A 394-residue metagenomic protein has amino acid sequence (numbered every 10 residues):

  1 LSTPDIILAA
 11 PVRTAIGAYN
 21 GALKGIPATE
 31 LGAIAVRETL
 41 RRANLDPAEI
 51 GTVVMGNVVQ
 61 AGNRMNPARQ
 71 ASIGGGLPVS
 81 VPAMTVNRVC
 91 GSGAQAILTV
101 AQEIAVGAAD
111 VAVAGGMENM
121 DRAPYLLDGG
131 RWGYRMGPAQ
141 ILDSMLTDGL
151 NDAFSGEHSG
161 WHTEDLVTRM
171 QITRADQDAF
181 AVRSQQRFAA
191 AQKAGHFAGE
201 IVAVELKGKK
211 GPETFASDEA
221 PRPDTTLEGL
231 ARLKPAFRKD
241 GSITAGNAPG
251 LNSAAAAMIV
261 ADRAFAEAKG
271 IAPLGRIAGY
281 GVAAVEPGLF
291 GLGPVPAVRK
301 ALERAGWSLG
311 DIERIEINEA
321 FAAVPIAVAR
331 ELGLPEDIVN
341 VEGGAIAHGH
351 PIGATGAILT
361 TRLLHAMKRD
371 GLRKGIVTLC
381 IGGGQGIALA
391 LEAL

Functional and structural regions predicted by a protein language model:
L1-A28, T226-L292, P296, E303-R304 (+4 more regions): Condensing-enzyme catalytic core mediating Claisen C-C bond formation in acyl metabolism
L1-N63, P67-G75, V79-P82, H162-R174 (+4 more regions): Conserved active-site "lid/cap" helical segment
I7, V12-T14, G25-I26, L31-I34 (+4 more regions): N-terminal extracellular/periplasmic Venus flytrap/periplasmic-binding protein-like
N57-V111, A153-W161, D224-G250, E331-L359 (+2 more regions): Conserved catalytic cysteine-centered active-site region of acyl-thioester-dependent Claisen-condensing enzymes
R88-E118, V167-H196, A257-A264, R330 (+2 more regions): Active-site-proximal alpha-helical scaffold in enzymes
V111-M170: Flexible glycine-/small-residue-enriched beta->alpha junction loops that bind anionic phosphate/pyrophosphate groups
H162-E164, F197-E200, K207-G208, A278-A347: Active-site pocket-lining segment
